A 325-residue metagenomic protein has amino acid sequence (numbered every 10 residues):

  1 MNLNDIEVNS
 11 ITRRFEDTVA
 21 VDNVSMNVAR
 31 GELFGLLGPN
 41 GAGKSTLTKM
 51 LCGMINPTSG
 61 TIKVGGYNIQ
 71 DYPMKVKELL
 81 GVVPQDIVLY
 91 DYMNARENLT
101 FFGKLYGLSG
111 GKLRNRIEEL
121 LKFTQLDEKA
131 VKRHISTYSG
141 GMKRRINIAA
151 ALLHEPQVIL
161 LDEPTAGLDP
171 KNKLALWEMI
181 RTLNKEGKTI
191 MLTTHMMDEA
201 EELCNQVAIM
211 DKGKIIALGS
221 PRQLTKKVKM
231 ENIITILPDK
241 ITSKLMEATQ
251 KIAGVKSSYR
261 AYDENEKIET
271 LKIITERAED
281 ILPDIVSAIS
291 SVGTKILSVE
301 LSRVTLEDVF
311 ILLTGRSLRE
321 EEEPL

Functional and structural regions predicted by a protein language model:
M1-T12, R316-L325: ABC-family P-loop ATPase nucleotide-binding domain
D5-E7, D17-A20, I281: Conserved beta-strand immediately N-terminal to the Walker
R13, S257-R260, L301: Hydrophobic/anchoring residues in structured secondary elements
R13-D211, I216-A217: ABC transporter nucleotide-binding domains
K77, L121, T225, F310-I311: Conserved protein kinase catalytic domain
M179-E276: ABC transporter nucleotide-binding domain
E276-L325: C-terminal coupling/interaction segments
